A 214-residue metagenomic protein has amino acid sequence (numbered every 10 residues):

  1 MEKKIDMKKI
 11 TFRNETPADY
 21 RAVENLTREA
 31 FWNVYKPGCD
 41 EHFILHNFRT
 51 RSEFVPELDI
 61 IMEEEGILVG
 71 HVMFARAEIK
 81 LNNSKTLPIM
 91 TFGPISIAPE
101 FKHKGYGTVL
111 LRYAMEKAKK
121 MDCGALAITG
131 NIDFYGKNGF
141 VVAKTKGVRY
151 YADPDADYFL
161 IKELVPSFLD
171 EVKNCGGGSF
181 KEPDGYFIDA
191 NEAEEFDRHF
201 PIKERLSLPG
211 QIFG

Functional and structural regions predicted by a protein language model:
M1-A18, N25: Conserved N-terminal entry element of GNAT/NAT acetyltransferase domains
E2-K9, I132, G136-K137, V141-G214: Terminal substrate-recognition subdomain of acyl/acetyltransferases
K8-I10, E65-H71, M90: Glycine-rich phosphate/pyrophosphate-binding loop shared by adenosine-nucleotide-utilizing enzymes
E24, F31-M73, E78: Active-site rim helix/loop that mediates acceptor-substrate recognition in acyltransferases
L58, M62, G93-S96, C123 (+1 more regions): Internal, conserved structured core segments that host functional sites
I67, K85, A98-V109, M121 (+1 more regions): Conserved glycine-rich acetyl-CoA-binding loop
A77-F92, K102: A conserved beta-turn-beta hairpin within the catalytic core of GNAT-like acetyltransferases that forms part
F92, I97, H103-E116, I128: Conserved acetyl-CoA-binding loop-helix of GNAT-fold acetyltransferases
